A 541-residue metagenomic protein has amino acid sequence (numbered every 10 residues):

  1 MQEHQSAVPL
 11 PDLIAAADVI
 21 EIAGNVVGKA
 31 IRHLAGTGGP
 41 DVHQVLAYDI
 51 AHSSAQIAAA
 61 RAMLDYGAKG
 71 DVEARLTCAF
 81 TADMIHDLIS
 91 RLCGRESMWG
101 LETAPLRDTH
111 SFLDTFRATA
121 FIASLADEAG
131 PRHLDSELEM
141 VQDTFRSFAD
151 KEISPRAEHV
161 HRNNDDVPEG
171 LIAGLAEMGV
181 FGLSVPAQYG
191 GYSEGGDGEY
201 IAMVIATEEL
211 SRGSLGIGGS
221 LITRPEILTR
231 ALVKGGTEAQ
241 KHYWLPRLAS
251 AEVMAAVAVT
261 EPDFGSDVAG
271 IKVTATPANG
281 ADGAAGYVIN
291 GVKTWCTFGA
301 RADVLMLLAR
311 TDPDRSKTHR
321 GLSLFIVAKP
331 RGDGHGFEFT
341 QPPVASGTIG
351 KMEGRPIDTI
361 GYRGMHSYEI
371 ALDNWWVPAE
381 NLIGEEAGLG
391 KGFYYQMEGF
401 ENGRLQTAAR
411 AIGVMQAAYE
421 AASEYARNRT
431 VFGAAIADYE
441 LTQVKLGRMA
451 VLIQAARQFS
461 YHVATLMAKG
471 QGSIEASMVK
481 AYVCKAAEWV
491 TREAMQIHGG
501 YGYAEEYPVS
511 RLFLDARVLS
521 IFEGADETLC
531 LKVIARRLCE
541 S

Functional and structural regions predicted by a protein language model:
M1-V19, G28-R32, G130-L134, G219 (+5 more regions): FAD-binding core of flavoproteins
Q2-R212, T223, G235, R247 (+4 more regions): Alpha-helical interface subdomain recognition
E194-G195, R230, S266-A269: Short, solvent-exposed polar/charged micro-motifs at secondary-structure junctions
G213-G218: Alpha-helix boundary/capping segments in eukaryotic regulatory proteins
T223-T229: Short, conserved phosphate-binding/catalytic loop or strand-edge motifs used in phosphoryl-/nucleotidyl-transfer
T229-G235, V257: Flexible, glycine-rich active-site loops centered on histidine and acidic residues that chelate a metal or position
